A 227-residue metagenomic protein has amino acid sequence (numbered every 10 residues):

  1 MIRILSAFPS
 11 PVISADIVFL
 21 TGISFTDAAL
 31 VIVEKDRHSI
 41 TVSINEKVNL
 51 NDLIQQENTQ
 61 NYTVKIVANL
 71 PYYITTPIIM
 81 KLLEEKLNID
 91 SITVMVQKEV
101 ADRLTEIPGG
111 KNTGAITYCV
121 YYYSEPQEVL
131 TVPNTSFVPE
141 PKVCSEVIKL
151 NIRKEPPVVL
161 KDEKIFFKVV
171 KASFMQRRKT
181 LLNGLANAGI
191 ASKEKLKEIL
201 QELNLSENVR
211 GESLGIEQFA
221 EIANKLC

Functional and structural regions predicted by a protein language model:
I2-S14, F19, S24-T26, I32 (+1 more regions): Low-acidity, Ser/Thr- and Arg-rich intrinsically disordered low-complexity segments
S10, L82, V169-S173, L200: Short alpha-helical scaffolding segments that buttress acidic/His motifs in well-ordered protein cores
L30-V31, V42: Glycine-centered signal
R37-S39, S43-K164, K168, E212: Catalytic cores of RNA-modifying enzymes
L83, A186, C227: Short, locally clustered residues in the helix-turn-helix/winged-helix DNA-binding domain
E146, L150-I152, V158-K195, L203-S206 (+1 more regions): An accessory alpha-helical subdomain
E202-C227: Short, amphipathic C-terminal "tail helix"
